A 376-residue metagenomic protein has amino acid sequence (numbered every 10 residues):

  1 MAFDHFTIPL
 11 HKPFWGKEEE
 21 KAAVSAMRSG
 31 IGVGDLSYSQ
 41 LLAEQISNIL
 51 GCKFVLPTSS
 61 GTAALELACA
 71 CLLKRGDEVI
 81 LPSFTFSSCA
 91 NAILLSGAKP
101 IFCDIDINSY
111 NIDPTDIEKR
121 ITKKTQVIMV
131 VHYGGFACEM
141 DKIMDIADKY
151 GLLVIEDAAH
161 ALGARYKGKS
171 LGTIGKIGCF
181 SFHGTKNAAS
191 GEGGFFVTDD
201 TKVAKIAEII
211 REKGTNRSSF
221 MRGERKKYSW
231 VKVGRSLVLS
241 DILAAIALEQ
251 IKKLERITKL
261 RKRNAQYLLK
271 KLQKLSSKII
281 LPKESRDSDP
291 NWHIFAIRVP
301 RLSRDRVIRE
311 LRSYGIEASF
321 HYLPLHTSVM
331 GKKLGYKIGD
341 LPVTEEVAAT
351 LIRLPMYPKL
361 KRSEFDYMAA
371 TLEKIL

Functional and structural regions predicted by a protein language model:
M1-G32, S229-V231: N-terminal "arm"/small-domain region of PLP-dependent enzymes with the aminotransferase-like
K12, A92, S170-L171, K186-N187 (+3 more regions): Short secondary-structure boundary/capping segments
I31-E78, A92-S96, F102-D104, K169: Phosphate-binding glycine-rich loop
S39-Q45, I49-V55, T115, K119 (+6 more regions): PLP-dependent aminotransferase class I/II
L56, I80, I101, V154-I155 (+3 more regions): Structural detector of well-ordered beta-strand residues that form the stable sheet scaffold of enzyme domains
C71-A158, R165: PLP-dependent aminotransferase-like
E156-S190, S219-M221, K226-V231: Conserved active-site segment immediately N-terminal to the catalytic lysine that forms the internal aldimine
T173-N216, D241: Active-site PLP attachment segment
